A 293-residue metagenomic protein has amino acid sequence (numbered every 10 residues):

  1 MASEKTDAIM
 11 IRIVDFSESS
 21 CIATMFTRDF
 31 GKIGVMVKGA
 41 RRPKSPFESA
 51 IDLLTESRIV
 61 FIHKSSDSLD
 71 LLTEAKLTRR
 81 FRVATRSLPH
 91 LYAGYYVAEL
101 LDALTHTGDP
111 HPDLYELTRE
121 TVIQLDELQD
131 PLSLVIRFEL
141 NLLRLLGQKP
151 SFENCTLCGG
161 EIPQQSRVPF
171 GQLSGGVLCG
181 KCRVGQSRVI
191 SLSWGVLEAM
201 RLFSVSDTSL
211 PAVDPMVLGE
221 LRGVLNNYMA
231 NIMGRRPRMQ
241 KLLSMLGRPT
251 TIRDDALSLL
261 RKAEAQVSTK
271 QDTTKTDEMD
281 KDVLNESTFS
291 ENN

Functional and structural regions predicted by a protein language model:
M1-N293: Non-catalytic alpha-helical scaffolds and adjoining flexible linkers that form interface surfaces for assembly
